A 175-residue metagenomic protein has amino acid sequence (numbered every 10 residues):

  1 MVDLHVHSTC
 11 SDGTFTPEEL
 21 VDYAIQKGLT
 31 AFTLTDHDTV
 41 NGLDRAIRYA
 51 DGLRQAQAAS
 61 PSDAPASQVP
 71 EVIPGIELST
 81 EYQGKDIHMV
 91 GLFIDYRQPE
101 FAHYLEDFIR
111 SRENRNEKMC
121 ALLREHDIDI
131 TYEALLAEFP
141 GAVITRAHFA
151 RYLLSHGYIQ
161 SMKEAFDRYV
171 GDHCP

Functional and structural regions predicted by a protein language model:
M1-K85, Y169-D172: An N-terminally biased module of ancient metal coordination in phosphate/nucleic-acid-related enzymes
D51-P175: Extended substrate/RNA-proximal surfaces in nucleic-acid metabolism proteins
